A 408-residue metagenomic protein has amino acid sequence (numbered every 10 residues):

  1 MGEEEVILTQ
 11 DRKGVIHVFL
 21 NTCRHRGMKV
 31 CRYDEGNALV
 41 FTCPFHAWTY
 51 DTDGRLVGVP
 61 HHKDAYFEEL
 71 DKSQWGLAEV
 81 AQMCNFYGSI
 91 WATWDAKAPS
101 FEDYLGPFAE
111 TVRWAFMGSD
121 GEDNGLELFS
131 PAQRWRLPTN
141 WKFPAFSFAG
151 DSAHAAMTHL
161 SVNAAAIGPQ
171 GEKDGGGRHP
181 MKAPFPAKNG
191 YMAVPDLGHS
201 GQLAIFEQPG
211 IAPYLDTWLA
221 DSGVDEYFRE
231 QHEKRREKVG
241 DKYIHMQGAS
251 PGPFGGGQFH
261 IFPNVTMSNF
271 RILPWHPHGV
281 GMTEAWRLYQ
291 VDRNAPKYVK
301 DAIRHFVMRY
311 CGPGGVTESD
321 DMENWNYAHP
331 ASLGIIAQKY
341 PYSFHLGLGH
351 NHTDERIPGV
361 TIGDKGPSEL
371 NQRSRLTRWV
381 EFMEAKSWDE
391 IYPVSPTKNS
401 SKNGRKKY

Functional and structural regions predicted by a protein language model:
M1-E110: Rieske [2Fe-2S] iron-sulfur-binding domain
A81-Y408: C-terminal catalytic domain of Rieske-type non-heme iron oxygenases
